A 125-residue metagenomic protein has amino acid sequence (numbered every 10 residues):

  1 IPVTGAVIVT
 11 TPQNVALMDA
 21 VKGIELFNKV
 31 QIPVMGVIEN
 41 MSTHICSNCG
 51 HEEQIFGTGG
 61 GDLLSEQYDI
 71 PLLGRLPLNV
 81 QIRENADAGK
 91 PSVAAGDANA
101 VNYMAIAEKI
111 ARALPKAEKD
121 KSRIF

Functional and structural regions predicted by a protein language model:
I1-V15: Inter-motif core of Ras-like GTPase G domains
V7, G23, N28: Ligand-binding clefts of soluble mixed alpha/beta catalytic domains
N14-L17, Q54-I55: Active-site glycine- and acidic-residue-rich loops that bind and position anionic ligands or nucleotide-like cofactors
L26-F125: C-terminal lobe/tail of nucleotide-utilizing enzymes
